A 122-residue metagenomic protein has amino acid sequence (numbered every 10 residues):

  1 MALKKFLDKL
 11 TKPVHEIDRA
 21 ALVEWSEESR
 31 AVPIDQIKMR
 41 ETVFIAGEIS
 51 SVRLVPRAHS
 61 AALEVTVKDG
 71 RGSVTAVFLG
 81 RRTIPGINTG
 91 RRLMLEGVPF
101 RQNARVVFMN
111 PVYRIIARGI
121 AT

Functional and structural regions predicted by a protein language model:
M1-A46, S50-P56, R101, V106-T122: OB/S1-fold single-stranded nucleic-acid-binding modules and their adjacent gly/ser/pro-rich low-complexity linkers
K38, R81-E96: Short nucleic-acid-contacting surface segments enriched for D/E, G, S/T with interspersed K/R
V43-I45, L63, L93: Hydrophobic core residues within well-ordered beta-strands of beta-rich domains
A46-E48, T66-K68, E96-V98: Residue-level recognition of well-ordered beta-strand positions that form the cores of beta-sheet-rich folds across
V52, P56-A76: OB-fold (S1/OB) nucleic-acid-binding surfaces
R57-A61, N88-T89, V107: Short glycine/proline-enriched turns and hinge-like loops at secondary-structure junctions
D69, V77-F78, G97, N110: Residue-level recognition of conserved beta-strand positions in structured domain cores
F78, I87, I115-I116: HotDog/MaoC-like acyl-thioester-processing domains
